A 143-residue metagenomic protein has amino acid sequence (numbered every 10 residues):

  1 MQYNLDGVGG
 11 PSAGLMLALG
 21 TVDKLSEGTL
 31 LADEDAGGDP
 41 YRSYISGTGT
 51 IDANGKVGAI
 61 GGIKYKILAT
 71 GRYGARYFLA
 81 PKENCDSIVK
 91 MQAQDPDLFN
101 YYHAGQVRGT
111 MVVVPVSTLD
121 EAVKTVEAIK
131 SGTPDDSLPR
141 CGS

Functional and structural regions predicted by a protein language model:
M1-S143: Peripheral, non-AAA+ core regions of ATP-driven protein-machinery
